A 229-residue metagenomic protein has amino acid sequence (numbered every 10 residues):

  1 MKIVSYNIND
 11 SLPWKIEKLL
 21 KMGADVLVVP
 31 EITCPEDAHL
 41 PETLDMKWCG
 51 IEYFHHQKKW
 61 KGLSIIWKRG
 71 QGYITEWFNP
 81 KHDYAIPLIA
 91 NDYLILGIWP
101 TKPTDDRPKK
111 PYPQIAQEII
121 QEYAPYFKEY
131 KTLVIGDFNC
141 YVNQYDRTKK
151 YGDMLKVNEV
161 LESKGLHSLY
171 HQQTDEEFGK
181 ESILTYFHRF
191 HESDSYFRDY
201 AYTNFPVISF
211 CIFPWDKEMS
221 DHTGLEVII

Functional and structural regions predicted by a protein language model:
M1-D10, D92-D105, I135: Active-site-proximal beta-strand elements of phosphoester/diester hydrolases
M1-T43, H55, W60-L63: N-terminal, active-site-proximal structural segment of metallo-dependent hydrolase catalytic domains
N7-N9, T33, W99-T101, F138-Y141 (+1 more regions): Catalytic metal-binding/acid-base residues of hydrolase active sites
L12-W14, P35-A38, P103-D106, Y141-Y145 (+1 more regions): Short catalytic/ligand-binding loop motif for oxyanion handling, primarily in non-cytosolic enzymes, centered on
I32-P103: Structured beta-strand-rich core segments of catalytic domains in phosphoester-bond hydrolases
K58-I74, A90, E181, Y186-S209: Conserved beta strand-loop-helix elements of the APE1-like EEP
Q114-D194, R198: Metal-dependent phosphoesterases centered on the DNase I-like endonuclease/exonuclease/phosphatase
E218-I229: Surface polyanion/phosphate-binding segment centered on an Asp-His-Pro turn
